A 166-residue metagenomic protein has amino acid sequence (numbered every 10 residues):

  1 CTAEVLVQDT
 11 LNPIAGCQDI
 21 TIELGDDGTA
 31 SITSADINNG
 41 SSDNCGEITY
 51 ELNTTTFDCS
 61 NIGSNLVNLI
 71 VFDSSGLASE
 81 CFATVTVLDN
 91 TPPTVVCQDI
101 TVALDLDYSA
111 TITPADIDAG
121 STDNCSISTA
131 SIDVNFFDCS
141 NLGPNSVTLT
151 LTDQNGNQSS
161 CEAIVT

Functional and structural regions predicted by a protein language model:
C1-T166: Proline-threonine-serine-rich low-complexity tracts
